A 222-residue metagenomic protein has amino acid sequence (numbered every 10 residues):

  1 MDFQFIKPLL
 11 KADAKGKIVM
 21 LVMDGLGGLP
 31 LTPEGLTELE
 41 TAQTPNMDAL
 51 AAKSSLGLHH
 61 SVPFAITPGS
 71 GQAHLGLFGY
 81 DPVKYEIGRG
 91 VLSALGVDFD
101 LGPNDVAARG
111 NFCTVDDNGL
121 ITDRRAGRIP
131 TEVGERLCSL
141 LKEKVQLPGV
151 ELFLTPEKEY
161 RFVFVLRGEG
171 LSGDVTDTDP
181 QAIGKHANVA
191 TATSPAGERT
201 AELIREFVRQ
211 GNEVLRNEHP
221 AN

Functional and structural regions predicted by a protein language model:
D2-K17, G27-C138, K142: Active-site nucleophile/metal-coordination loop of metallo-enzymes that catalyze phosphate/sulfate and related
V19-L21: Residue-level marker for buried hydrophobic side chains located in beta-strands that build the well-ordered beta-sheet
K53, Q210-V214: Generic, well-ordered alpha-helical scaffold segments in large soluble proteins
R89-Q210: A contiguous, mid-domain pocket- or channel-lining segment that forms the substrate-recognition surface
P220-N222: Conserved ATP-utilizing enzyme core subdomain
